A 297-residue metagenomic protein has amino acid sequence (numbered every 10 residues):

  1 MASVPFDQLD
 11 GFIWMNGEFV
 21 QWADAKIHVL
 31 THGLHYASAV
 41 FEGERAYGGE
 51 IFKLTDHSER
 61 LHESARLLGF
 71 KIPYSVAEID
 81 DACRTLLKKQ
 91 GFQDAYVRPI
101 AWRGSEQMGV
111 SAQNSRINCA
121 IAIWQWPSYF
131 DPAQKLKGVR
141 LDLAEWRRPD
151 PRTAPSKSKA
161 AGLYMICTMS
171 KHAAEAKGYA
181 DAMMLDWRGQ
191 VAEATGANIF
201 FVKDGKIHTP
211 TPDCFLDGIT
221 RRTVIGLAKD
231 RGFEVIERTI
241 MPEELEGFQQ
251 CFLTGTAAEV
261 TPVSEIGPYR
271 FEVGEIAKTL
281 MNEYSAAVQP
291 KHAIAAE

Functional and structural regions predicted by a protein language model:
M1-T85, Q107-E297: Helix-start/capping segments and mature chain N-termini
K88-I100: Ordered, amphipathic secondary-structure segments that act as subunit-interaction surfaces in large macromolecular
G104: Active-site loop/lid in soluble adenylation, ligation, and acyl-transfer enzymes
